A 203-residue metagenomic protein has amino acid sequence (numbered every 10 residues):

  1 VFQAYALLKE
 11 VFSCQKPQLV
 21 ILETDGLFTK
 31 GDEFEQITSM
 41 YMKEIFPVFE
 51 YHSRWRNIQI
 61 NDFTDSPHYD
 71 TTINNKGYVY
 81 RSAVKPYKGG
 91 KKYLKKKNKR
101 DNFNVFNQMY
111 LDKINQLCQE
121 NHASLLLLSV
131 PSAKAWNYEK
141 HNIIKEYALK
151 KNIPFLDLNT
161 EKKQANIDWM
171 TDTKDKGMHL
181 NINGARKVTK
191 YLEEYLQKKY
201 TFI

Functional and structural regions predicted by a protein language model:
F2-Y5, F28-F34, A135-E139, A165-D168: Extracytoplasmic/secreted cell-surface and envelope-processing proteins
Q3-L7, E44-S53, I58, M109 (+6 more regions): Extracytoplasmic/secreted proteins, especially bacterial periplasmic and envelope-associated proteins
Y5-Q15: Short, well-structured alpha-helical segments in soluble
E23-T24, K30-N121: Secreted/periplasmic serine-hydrolase-like ester/acetyl group-modifying domain
L27-F28, R186: Glycine-rich nucleotide phosphate-binding loop and flanking beta-alpha elements of Rossmann-like dinucleotide-binding
P86-Q164: Flexible, glycine-rich surface segments
H141-I203: Catalytic His-Asp segment of secreted/periplasmic serine-dependent ester chemistry enzymes
